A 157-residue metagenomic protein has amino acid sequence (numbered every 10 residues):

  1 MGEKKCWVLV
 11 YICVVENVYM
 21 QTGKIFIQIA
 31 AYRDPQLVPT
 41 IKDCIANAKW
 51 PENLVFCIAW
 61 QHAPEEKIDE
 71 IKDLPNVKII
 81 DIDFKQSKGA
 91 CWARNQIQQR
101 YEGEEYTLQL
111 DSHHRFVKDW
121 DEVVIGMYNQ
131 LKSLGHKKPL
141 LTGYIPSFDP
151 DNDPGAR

Functional and structural regions predicted by a protein language model:
V10-E16: Short, positively charged and aromatic/hydrophobic N-terminal segments
T22-R157: Catalytic cores of eukaryotic secretory-pathway lumenal/extracellular enzymes that build and remodel glycoconjugates
